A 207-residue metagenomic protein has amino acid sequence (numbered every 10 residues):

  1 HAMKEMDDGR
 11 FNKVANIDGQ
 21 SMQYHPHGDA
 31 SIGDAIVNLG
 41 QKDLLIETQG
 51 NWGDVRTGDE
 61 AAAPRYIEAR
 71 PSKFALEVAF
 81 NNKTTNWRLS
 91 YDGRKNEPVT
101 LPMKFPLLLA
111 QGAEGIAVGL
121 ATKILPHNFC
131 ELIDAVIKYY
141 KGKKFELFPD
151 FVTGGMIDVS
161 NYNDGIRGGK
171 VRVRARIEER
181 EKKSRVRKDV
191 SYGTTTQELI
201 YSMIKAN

Functional and structural regions predicted by a protein language model:
H1-G168: Catalytic phosphate-handling regions of large nucleic-acid enzymes and associated NTPases
R172-N207: Gly/Lys-enriched N-terminal cap/neck module of very large, oligomeric protein machines
